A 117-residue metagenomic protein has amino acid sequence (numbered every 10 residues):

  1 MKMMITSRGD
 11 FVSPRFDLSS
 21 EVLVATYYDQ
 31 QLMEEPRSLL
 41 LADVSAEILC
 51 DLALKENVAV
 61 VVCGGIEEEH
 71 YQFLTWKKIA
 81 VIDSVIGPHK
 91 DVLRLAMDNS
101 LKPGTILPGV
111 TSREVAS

Functional and structural regions predicted by a protein language model:
M1-I48, L52-E56, T75-S117: Non-catalytic interface/targeting segments
I66-Y71: Short, glycine/polar-rich helix-capping loops at beta-to-alpha or helix-loop-helix junctions that flank or form
